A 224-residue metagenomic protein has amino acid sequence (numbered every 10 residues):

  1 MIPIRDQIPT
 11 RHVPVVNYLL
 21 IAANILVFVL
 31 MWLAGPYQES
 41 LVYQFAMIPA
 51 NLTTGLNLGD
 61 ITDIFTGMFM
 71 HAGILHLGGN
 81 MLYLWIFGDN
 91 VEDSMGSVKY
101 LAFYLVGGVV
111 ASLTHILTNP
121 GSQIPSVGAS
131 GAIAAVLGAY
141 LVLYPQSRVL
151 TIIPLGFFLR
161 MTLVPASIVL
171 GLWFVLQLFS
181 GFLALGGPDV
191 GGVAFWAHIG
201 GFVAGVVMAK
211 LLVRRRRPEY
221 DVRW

Functional and structural regions predicted by a protein language model:
M1-W224: A detector for small-residue-rich transmembrane helices and their helix-helix packing motifs
